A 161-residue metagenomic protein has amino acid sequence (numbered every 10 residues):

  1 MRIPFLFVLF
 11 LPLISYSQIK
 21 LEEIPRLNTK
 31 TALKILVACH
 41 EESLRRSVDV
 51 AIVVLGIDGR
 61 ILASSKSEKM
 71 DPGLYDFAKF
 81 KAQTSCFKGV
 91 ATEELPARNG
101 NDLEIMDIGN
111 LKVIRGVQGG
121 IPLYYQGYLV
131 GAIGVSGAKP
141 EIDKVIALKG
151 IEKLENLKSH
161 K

Functional and structural regions predicted by a protein language model:
I3-L13: Sec-dependent N-terminal signal peptides
Q18-K161: Flexible, solvent-exposed loop/hinge segments and secondary-structure transition points
